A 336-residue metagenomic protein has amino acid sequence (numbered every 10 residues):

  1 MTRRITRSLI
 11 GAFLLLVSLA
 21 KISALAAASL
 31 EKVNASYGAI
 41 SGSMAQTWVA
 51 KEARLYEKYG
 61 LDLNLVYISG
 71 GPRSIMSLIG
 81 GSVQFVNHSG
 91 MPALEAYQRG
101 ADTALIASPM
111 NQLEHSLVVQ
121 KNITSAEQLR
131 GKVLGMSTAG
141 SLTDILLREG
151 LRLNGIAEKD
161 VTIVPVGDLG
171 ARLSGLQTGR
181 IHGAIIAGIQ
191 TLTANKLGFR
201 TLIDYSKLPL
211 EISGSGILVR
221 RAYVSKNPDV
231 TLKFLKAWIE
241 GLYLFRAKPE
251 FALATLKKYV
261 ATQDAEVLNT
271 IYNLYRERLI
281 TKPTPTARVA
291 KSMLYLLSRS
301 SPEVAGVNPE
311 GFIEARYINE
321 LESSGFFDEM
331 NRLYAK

Functional and structural regions predicted by a protein language model:
M1-A12, A20: Bacterial N-terminal signal peptides that target proteins for export
L16-A24: C-terminal segment of classical bacterial N-terminal signal peptides
L25-E31, R332-K336: Bacterial Sec-exported substrate-binding components of ABC uptake systems
A28-T178, H182-G188, T201-Y205, L210-E211: Short, glycine-/small- and polar/acidic-enriched structural segments that line small-molecule recognition paths
W48, L94, R148, L192-N195 (+2 more regions): Predominant activation on well-ordered alpha-helical scaffold segments within soluble catalytic domains
M91-P92, G170-A261: Pocket-lining segment of extracytoplasmic ligand-binding domains
S225-V307: Secondary-structure end/capping motifs
S298-K336: Conserved C-terminal helix/tail region of periplasmic/extracytoplasmic solute-binding proteins
